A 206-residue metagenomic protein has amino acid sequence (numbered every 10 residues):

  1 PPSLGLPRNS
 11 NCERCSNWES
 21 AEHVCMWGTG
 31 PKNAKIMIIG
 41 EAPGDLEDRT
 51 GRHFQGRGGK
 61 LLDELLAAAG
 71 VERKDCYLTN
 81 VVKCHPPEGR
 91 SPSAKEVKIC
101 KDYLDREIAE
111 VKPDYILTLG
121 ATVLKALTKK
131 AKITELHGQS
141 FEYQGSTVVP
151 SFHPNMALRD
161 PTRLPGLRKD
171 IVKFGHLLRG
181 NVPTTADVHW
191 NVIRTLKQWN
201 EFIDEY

Functional and structural regions predicted by a protein language model:
P1-V182: A polyanion-binding, active-site-adjacent surface
L167, V172-Y206: N-terminal accessory regions of nucleic-acid-interacting proteins
